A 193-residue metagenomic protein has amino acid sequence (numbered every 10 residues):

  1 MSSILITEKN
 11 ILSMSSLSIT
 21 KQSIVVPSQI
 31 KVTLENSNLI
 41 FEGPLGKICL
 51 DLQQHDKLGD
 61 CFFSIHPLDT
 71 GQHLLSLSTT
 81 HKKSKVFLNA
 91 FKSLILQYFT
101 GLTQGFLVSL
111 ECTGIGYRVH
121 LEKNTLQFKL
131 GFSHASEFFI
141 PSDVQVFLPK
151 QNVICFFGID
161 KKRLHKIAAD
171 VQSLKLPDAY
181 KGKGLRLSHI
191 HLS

Functional and structural regions predicted by a protein language model:
M1-S193: Ribosome-associated RNA-binding proteins
